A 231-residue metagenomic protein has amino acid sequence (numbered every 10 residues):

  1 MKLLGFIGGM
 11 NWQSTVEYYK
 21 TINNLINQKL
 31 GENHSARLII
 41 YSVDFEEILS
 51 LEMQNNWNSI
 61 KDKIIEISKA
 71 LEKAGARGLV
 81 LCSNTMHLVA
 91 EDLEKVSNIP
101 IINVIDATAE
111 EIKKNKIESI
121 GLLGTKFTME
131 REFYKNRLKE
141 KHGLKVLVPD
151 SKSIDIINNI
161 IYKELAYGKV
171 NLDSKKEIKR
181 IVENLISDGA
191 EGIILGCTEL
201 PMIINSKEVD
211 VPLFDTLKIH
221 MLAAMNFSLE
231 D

Functional and structural regions predicted by a protein language model:
M1-D231: Non-catalytic structural scaffold of enzyme domains
